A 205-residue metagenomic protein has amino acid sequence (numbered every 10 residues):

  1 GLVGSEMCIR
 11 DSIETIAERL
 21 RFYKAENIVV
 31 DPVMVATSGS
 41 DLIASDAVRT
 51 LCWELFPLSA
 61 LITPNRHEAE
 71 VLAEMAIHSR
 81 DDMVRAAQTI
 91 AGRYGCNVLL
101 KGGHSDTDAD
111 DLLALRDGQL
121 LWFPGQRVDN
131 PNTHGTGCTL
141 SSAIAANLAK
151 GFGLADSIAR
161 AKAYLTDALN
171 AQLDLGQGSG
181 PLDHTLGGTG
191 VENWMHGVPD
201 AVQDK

Functional and structural regions predicted by a protein language model:
L2-I9: Short, small-residue-biased leader/transition segments that mark boundaries at the very start of proteins
S12-A25, D110-D111: Short Gly/Thr/Asp-enriched flexible loops that form oxyanion-binding sites at enzyme active sites
Y23-I28, Y94-C96: A short helix->loop->beta-strand "cap" motif at the edges of active sites that frequently abuts
S45-L120: Conserved phosphate/ATP/ADP-binding segment of small-molecule kinases
E70-V71, N130-L154: Short, small-residue alpha-helix embedded
A76-M83, A149-A159: Short, charged, surface-exposed loops that flank catalytic or proteolytic processing sites
L120-H134: Short pre-catalytic strand/loop immediately N-terminal to key active-site residues, enriched for Gly-Thr
A155-K205: Charged C-terminal helix
